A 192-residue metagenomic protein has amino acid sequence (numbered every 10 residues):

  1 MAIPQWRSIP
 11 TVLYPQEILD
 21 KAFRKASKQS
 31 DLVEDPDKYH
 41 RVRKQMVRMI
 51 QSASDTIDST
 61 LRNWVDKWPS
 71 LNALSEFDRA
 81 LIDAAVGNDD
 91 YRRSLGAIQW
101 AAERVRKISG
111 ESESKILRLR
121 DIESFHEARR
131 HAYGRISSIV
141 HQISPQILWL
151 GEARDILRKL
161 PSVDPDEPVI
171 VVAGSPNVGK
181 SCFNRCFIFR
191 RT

Functional and structural regions predicted by a protein language model:
M1-R104: N-terminal accessory targeting/assembly segments
T56, W149, C182-F183: Alpha-helical scaffold segments in soluble metabolic enzymes
L95-G151: Charged, amphipathic alpha-helical linker segments immediately N-terminal to NTP-binding catalytic cores
R135, Q142, D166-G174: Preference for long, well-ordered alpha-helical segments
H141, D155, P176-V178: Short acidic/polar capping segments at secondary-structure boundaries
E152-D164: Pre-Walker A adenine-sensing motif
P168-T192: Glycine-rich phosphate-binding P-loop
